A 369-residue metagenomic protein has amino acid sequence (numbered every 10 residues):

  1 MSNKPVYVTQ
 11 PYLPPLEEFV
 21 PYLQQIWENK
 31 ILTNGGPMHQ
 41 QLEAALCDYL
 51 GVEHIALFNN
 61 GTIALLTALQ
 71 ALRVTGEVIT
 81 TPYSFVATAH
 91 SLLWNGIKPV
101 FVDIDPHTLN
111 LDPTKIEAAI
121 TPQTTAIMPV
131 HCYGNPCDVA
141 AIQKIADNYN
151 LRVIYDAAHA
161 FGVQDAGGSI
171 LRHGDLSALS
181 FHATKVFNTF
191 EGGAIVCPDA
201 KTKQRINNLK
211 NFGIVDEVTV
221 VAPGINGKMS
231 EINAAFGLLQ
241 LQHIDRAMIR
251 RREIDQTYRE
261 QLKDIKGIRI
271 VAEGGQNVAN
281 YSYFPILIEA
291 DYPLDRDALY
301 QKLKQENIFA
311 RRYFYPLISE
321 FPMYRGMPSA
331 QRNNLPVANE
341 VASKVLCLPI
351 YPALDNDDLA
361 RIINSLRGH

Functional and structural regions predicted by a protein language model:
M1-L32, P349: N-terminal "arm"/small-domain region of PLP-dependent enzymes with the aminotransferase-like
I31-E77, Y83, S91-W94, F101-D103 (+1 more regions): Phosphate-binding glycine-rich loop
P37-A45, Y49-E53, T114, A118 (+4 more regions): PLP-dependent aminotransferase class I/II
A56, I79, V100, V153-I154 (+3 more regions): Structural detector of well-ordered beta-strand residues that form the stable sheet scaffold of enzyme domains
N60, I104, C132, A183 (+2 more regions): Short, conserved catalytic or interaction motifs in soluble domains
Q70-A157, Q164: PLP-dependent aminotransferase-like
Y155-T189, D216-V221: Conserved active-site segment immediately N-terminal to the catalytic lysine that forms the internal aldimine
R172-N208, E231-A234: Active-site PLP attachment segment
